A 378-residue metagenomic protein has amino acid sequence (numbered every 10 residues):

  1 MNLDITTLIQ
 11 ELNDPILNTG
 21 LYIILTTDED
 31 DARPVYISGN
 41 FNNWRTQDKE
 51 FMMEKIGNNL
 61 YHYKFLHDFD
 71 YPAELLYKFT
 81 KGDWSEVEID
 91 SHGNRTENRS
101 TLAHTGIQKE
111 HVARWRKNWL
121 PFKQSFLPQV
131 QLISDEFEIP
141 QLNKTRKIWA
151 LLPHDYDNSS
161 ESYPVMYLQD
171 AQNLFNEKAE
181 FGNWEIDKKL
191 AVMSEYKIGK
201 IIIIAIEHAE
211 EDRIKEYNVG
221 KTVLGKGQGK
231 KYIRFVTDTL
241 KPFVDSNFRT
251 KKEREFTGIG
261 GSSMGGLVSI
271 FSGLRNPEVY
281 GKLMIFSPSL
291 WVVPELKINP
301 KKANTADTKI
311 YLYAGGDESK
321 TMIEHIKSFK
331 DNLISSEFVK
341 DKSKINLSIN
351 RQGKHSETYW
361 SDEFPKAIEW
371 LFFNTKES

Functional and structural regions predicted by a protein language model:
N2-T6, I16-G20, N59-F65, H92-P164: A domain-start/cap signature at the N-terminus of enzymes
G20-P72, T80-T105, S134: Aromatic-rich carbohydrate-binding modules that target alpha-glucans
E161-N173: Short beta-strand element of the alpha/beta-hydrolase
Q172-I233: Active-site machinery of serine-nucleophile hydrolases
I206-E207, G260, F286-S287, Y313 (+1 more regions): Alpha/beta-hydrolase-fold catalytic nucleophile elbow
V219-G258, S262: Gly/Ser-rich "nucleophile elbow"/oxyanion-hole loop immediately N-terminal to the catalytic nucleophile in hydrolases
E253-I298, K302-A303: Primarily recognizes the serine-hydrolase "nucleophile elbow" in alpha/beta-hydrolase and SGNH/GDSL folds
Y313, E318-S319, I323, K327-K330 (+1 more regions): C-terminal catalytic histidine-bearing segment of alpha/beta-hydrolase fold enzymes
